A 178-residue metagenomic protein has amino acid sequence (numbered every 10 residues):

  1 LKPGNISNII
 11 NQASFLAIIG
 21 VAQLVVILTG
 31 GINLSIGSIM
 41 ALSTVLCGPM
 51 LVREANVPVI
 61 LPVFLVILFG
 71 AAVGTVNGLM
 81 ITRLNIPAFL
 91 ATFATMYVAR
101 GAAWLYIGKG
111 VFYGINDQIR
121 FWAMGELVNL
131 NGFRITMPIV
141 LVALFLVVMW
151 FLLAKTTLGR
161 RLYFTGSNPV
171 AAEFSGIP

Functional and structural regions predicted by a protein language model:
L1-A55, L79-I86: Single transmembrane alpha-helix segments in multi-pass membrane proteins
P3-N11, A55-L61, G125-I139: Interfacial loop-to-helix junctions that mark the boundaries of transmembrane helices in multi-pass membrane
I9, L16-A17, S38-L42, I60-L68 (+2 more regions): Hydrophobic alpha-helical transmembrane segments
V21-A22, L42, L46, F64-V76 (+2 more regions): Generic alpha-helical transmembrane segments of integral inner-membrane proteins, especially permease/transport modules
S35, I60-L61, P87-L90, T157-R160 (+1 more regions): Residues that define the loop-to-transmembrane-helix transition and helix capping in multi-pass membrane transporters
A55-M96: Alpha-helical transmembrane segments within multi-pass membrane transporters and channels
A88-T156, P178: Transmembrane helix-bundle core of multi-pass membrane transporters and related energy-transducing complexes
